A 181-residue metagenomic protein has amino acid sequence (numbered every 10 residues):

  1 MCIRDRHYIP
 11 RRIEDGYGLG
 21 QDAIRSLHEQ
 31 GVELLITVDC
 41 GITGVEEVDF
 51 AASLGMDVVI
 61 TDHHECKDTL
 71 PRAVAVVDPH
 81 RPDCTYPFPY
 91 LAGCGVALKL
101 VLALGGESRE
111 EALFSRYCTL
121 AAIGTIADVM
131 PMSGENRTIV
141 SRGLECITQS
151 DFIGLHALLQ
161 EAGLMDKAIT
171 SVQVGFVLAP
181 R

Functional and structural regions predicted by a protein language model:
R4-R181: Replace "Mg2+/Mn2+-dependent" with "divalent metal-dependent
